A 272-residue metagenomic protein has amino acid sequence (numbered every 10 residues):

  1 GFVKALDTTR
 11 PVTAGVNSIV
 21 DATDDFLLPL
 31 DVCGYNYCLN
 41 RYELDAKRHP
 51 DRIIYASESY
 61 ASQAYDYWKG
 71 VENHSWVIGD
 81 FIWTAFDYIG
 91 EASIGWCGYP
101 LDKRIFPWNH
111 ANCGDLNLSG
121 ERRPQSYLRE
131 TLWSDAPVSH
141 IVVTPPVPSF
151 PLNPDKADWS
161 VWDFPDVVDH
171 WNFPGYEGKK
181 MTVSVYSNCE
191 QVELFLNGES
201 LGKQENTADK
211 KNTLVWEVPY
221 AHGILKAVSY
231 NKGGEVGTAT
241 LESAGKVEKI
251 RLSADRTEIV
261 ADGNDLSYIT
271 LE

Functional and structural regions predicted by a protein language model:
G1-G15, D25-V32, R41-N264: Substrate-binding clefts and catalytic carboxylate motifs of secreted carbohydrate-active enzymes
I269-L271: Short, well-ordered beta-strand segments enriched in hydrophobic/aromatic residues
